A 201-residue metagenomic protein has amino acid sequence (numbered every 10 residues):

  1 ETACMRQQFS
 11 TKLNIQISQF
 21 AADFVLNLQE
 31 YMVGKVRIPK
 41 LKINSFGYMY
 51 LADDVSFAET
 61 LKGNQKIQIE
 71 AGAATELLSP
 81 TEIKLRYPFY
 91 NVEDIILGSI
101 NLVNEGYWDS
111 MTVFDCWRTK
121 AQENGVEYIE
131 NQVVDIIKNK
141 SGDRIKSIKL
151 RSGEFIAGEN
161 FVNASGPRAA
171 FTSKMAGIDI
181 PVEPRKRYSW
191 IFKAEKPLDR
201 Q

Functional and structural regions predicted by a protein language model:
T2-R86: Dinucleotide-binding Rossmann-like beta1-alpha1 core, especially the glycine-rich loop that anchors the ADP
R6-Q8, K12, F20, L28 (+2 more regions): Flavin-dependent oxidoreductases
F24-N27, G63, C116, E123 (+2 more regions): Alpha-helical scaffold segments in soluble metabolic enzymes
Y48, I96, R185-S189: Short hydrophobic/aromatic beta-strand or adjacent loop that forms the aromatic wall/cage of a ligand/substrate-binding
L85-E93: FAD-binding beta-loop-beta segment adjacent to the flavin cofactor pocket
S99-N160, R168: Helical element adjacent to the flavin cofactor pocket in flavoenzyme catalytic cores
